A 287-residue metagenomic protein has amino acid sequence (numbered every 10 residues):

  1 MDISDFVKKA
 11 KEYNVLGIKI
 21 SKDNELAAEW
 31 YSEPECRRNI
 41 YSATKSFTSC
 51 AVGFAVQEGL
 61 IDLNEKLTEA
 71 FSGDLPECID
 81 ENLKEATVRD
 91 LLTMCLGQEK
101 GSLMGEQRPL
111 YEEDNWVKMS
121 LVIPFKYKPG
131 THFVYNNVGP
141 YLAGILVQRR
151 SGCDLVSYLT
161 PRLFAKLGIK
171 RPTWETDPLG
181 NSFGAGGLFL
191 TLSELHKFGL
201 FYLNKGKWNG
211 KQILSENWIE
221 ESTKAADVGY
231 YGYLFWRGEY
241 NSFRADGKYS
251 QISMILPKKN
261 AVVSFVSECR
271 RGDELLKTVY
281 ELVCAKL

Functional and structural regions predicted by a protein language model:
S4-P34, L63, S253-M254, N260-S264: A short, well-structured edge-of-sheet supersecondary motif
K22, G247-L287: Structured C-terminal helix/loop/strand segments within mature extracytoplasmic catalytic/sensor domains
N24, N39-N64, L91, A143-V147 (+1 more regions): Active-site SXXK
A27-P34, M104-G186: Catalytic-site signature segments of enzymes, centered on catalytic residues
C36, I40, I79-N82, K128-Y135 (+3 more regions): Solvent-exposed loop and edge beta-strand segments that line ligand/cofactor-binding and catalytic clefts
L60-Q98, V122, S151-L190: Active-site helix/loop module of the DD-peptidase/beta-lactamase fold, centered on the serine-lysine SxxK catalytic
L142-L146, G184-K207, Q251-S267: Active-site-proximal alpha-helical segments within enzyme catalytic domains
W218-S264: Active-site Gly/Thr loop motif
